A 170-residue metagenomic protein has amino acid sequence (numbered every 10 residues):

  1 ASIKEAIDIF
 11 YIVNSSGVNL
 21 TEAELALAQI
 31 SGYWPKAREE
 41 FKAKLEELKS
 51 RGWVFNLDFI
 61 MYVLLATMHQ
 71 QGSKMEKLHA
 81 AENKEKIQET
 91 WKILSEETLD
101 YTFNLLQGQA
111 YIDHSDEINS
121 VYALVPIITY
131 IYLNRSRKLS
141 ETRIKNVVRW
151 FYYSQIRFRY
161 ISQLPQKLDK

Functional and structural regions predicted by a protein language model:
A1-K170: Flexible coil/loop and intrinsically disordered segments
